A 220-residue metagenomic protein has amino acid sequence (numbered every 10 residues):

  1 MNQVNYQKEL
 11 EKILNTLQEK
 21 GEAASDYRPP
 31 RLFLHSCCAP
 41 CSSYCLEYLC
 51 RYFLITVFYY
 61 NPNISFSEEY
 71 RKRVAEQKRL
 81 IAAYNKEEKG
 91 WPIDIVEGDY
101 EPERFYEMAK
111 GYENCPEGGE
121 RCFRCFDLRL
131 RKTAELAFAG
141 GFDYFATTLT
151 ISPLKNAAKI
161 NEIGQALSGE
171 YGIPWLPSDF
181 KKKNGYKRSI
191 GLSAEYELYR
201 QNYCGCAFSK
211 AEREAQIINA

Functional and structural regions predicted by a protein language model:
M1-Y44, Y52-A220: Nucleotide-activated chemistry modules centered on ATP-dependent adenylation/adenylyltransferase
L49: Aromatic pocket-lining residues of Rossmann-like dinucleotide-binding sites
